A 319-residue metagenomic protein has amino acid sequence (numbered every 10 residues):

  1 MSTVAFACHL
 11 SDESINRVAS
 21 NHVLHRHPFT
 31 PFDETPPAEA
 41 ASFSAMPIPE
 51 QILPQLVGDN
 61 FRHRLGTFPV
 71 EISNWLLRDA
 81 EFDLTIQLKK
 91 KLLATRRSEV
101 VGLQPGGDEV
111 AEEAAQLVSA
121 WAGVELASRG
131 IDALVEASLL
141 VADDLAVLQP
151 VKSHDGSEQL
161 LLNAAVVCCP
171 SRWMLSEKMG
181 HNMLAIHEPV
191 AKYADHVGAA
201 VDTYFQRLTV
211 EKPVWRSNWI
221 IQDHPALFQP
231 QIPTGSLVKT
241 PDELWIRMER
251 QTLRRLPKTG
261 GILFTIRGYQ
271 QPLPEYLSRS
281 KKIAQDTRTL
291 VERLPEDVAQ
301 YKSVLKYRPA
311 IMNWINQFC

Functional and structural regions predicted by a protein language model:
S2-C319: Extended, well-ordered protein cores
